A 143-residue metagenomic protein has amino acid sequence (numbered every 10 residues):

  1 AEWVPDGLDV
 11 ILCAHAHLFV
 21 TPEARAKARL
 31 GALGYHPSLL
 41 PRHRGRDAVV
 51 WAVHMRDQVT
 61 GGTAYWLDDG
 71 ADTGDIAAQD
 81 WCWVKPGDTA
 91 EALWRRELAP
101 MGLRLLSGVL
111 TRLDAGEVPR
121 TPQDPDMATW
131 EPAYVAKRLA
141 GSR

Functional and structural regions predicted by a protein language model:
E2-G7: Short amphipathic alpha-helix with an adjacent loop that forms part of the alpha/beta core around
L12-E131, G141: Donor/substrate-binding cores of folate-linked one-carbon enzymes
K137-R143: Acyl-group handling in specialized metabolite and lipid biosynthesis
